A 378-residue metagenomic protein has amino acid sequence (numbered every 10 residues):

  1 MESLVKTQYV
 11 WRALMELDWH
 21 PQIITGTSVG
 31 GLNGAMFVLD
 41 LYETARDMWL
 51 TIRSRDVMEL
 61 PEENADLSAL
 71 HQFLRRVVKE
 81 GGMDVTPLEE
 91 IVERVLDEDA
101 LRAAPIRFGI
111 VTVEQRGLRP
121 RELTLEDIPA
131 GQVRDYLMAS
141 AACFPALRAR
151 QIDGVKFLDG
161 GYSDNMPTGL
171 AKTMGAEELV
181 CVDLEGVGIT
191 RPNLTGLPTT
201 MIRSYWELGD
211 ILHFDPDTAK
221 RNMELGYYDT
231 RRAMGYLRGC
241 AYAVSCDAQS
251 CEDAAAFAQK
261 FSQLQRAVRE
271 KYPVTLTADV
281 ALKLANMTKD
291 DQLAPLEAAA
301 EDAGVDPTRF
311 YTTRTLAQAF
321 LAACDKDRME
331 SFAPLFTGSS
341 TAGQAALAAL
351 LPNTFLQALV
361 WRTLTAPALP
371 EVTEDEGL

Functional and structural regions predicted by a protein language model:
M1-T27, A35-L378: Patatin-like phospholipase
